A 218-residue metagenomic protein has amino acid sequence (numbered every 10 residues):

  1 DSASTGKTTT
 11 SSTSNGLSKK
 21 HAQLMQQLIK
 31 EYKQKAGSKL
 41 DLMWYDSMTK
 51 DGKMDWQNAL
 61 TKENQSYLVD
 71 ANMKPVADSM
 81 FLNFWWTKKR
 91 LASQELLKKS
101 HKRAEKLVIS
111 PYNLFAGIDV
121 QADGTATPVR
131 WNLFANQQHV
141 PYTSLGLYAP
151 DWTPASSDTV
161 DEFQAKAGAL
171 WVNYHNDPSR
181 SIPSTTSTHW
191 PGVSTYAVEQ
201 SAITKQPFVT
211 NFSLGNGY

Functional and structural regions predicted by a protein language model:
D1-Y218: Secreted glycan hydrolases and related glycan-binding modules that recognize and/or cleave
